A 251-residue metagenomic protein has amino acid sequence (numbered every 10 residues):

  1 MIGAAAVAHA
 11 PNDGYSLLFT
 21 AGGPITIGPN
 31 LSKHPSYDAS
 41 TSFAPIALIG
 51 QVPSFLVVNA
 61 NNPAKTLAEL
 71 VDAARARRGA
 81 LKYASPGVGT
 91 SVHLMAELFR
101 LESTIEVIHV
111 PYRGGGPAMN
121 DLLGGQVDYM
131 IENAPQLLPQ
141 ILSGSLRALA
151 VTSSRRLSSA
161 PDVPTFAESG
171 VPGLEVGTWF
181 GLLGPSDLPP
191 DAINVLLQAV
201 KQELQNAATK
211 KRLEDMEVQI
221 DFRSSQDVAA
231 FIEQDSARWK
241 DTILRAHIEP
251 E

Functional and structural regions predicted by a protein language model:
M1-T41, A80-K82, T104-N133, Q140 (+2 more regions): N-terminal (or domain-start) structured segment
A6, P11-G14, G50, T66 (+10 more regions): Conserved functional loop/turn residues at catalytic and ligand-binding sites
H9-Y15, N30-P117, F166, W179-R212: Hinge/capping helix and adjacent helix->loop/strand transition within the periplasmic-binding protein
F19-T20, P86, V151: Short glycine/serine/threonine-enriched helix-capping/active-site loop that flanks the nucleotide-sugar donor pocket
Q51, L137-Q205, Q234-A237: C-terminal lobe and pocket-closing loops of periplasmic/extracytoplasmic Venus-flytrap solute-binding proteins
L101-I105, L142, E168, P190-E251: An extracytoplasmic/periplasmic, membrane-proximal ligand-sensing/linker region
